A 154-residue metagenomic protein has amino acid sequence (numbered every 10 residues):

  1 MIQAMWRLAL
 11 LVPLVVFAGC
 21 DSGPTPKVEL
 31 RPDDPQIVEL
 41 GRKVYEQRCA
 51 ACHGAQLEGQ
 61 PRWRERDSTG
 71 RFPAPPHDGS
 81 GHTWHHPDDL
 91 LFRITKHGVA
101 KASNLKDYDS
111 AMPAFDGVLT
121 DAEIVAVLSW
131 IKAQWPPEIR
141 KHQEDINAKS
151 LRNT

Functional and structural regions predicted by a protein language model:
Q3-L11: Sec-dependent signal peptide recognition, specifically the positively charged N-region followed immediately by
V16-G19: C-terminal motif of bacterial Sec signal peptides marking the signal peptidase cleavage site
D21-Y45, K141-Q143, S150, T154: Electrostatic cytochrome c docking/interface patches
P24, G70-P73, L105-Y108: N-terminal alpha-helical segment
D34-Q60, E65-T69, F92: Sequence/structural segment immediately N-terminal to covalent heme-attachment motifs in c-type and related
K43-A55, P75-P76, L90-H97, S110-A114 (+1 more regions): C-type cytochrome heme c attachment motif
E46, A102-T154: Flexible coil segments in periplasmic/lumen-exposed cytochrome c-class electron-transfer proteins
E58-F92, A114-V118: Gly/Gly-Pro-rich "capping" loops immediately C-terminal to redox-active cysteine motifs in periplasmic/lumenal
